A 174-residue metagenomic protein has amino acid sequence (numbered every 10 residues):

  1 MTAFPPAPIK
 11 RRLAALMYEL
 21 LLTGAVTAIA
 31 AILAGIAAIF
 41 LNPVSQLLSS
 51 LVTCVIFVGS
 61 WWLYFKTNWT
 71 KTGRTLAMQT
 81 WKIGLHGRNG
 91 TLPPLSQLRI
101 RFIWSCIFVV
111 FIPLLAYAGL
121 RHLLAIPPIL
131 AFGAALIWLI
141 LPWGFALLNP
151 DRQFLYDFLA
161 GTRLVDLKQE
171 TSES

Functional and structural regions predicted by a protein language model:
M1-S174: Membrane-interfacial and juxtamembrane segments of integral membrane proteins
